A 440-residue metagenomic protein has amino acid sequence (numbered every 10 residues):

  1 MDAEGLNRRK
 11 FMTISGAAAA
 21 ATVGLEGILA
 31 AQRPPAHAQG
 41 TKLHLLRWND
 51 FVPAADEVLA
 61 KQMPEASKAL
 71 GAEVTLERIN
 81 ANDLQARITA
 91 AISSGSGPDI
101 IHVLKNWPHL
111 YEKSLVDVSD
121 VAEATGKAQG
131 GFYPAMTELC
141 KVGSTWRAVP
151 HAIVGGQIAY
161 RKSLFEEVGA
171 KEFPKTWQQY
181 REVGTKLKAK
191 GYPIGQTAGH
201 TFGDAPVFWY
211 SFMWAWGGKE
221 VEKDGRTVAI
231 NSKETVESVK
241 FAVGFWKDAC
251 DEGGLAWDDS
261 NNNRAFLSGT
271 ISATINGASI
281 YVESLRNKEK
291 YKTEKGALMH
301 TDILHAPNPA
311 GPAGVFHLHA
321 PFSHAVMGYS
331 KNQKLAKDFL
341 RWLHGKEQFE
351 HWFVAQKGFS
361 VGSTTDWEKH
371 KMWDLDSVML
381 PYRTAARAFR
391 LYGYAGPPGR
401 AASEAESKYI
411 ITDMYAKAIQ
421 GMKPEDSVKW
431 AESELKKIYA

Functional and structural regions predicted by a protein language model:
D2-E4, K10-Q32: N-terminal export signals
Q62-F132, L139-K141, S163-K175, N263-A265 (+2 more regions): Extracytoplasmic "Venus flytrap"/periplasmic binding protein-like
E73, A90, E166, R387-A440: Conserved C-terminal helix/tail region of periplasmic/extracytoplasmic solute-binding proteins
L104-Q157, K175, R181, A205-F208 (+3 more regions): Hinge/lid segment of periplasmic solute-binding proteins
S119-F132, G199-H200, W216-E237, R286-T301 (+3 more regions): Short, solvent-exposed loop/beta-turn-alpha elements that line the ligand-binding surface or hinge of extracytoplasmic
G143-H151, G156, R181-V228, E234 (+1 more regions): Extracytoplasmic/periplasmic solute-binding protein
V183-L187, D224-A256, L304, N308: Glycine-centered hinge/linker elements that transmit conformational signals in sensory and ligand-binding systems
H300-P307, V354-K417: Long, aromatic- and glycine/proline-rich binding clefts that accommodate carbohydrate-like moieties
